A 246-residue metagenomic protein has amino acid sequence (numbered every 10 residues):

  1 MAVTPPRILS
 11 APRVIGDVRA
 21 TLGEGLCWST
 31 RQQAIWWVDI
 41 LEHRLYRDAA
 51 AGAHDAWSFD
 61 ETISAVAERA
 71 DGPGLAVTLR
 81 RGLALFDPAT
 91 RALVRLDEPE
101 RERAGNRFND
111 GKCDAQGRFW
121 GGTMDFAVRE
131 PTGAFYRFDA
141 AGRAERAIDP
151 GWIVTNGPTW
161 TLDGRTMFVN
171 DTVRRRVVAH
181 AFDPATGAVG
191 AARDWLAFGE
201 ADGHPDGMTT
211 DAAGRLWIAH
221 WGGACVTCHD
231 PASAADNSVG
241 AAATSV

Functional and structural regions predicted by a protein language model:
A11-D17, G52-S58, V94-R101, R143-D149 (+3 more regions): A short beta-strand motif characteristic of beta-propeller blades
D17-Q32, D60-L75, E102-R118, D149-T166 (+1 more regions): Beta-rich, blade/repeat-based domains predominating in secreted/periplasmic proteins but also intracellular
S29-T30, I35-I40, A76-R81, F119-R129 (+2 more regions): Conserved beta-strand positions in repeat-built beta-propeller and related beta-rich domains
R44-Y46, G82-A84, G133-Y136, R176-V178 (+1 more regions): A short loop-to-beta-strand structural motif that recurs across blades of beta-propeller domains
D71-P73, P88, Y136-R143, L162 (+2 more regions): Flexible "stalk/tail and boundary" regions
R91-I148: Hydrophobic alpha-helical segments and helix pairs
R176, A197-S233, T244: Loop/turn-rich, solvent-exposed surfaces of beta-rich toroidal or solenoidal domains
H180-G187, P231-D236: Short loop/turn segments immediately following beta-strands, especially the blade-tip and inter-blade linker loops
